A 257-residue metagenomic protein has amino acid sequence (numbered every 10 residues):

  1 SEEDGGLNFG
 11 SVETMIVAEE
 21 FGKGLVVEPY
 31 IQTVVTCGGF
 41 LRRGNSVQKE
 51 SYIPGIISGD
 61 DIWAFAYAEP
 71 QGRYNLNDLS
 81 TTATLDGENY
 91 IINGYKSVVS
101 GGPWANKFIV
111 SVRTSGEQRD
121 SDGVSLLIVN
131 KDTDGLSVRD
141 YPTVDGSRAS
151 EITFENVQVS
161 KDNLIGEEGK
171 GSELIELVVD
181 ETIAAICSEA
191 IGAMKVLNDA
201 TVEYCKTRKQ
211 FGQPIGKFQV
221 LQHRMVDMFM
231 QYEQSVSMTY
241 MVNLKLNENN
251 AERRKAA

Functional and structural regions predicted by a protein language model:
E2-E50, P54-D60, S100-K107, L246-N249: Internal helix-loop-helix
N8, G22-K23, L136-E233: Glycine-rich beta->alpha junctions and the first turn(s) of the following alpha-helix
N8-E20, N75-L79, V129, T153 (+1 more regions): Structural signature of FAD isoalloxazine-binding scaffolds in flavoprotein oxidoreductases
G59-A68: A short, Trp-centered hydrophobic/proline-enriched beta-strand micro-motif
T81-T84: A structural signal for short hydrophobic beta-strand segments in well-ordered beta-sheet cores
N93-S137: A short core secondary-structure module
V226-N249: Active-site pocket-lining segment
A251-A257: Charged, glycine-rich active-site and insertion segments that engage polyanionic ligands
